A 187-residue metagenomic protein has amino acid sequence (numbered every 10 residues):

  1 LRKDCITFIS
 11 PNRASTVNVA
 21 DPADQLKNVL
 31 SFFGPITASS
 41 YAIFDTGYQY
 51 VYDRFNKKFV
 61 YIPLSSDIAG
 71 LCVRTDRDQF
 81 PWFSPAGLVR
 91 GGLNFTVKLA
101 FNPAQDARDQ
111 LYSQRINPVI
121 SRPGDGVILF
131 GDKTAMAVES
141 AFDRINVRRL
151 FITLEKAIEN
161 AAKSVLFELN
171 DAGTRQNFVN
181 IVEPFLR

Functional and structural regions predicted by a protein language model:
L1-R187: Structured, hydrophobic secondary-structure cores that serve as assembly/anchoring elements
